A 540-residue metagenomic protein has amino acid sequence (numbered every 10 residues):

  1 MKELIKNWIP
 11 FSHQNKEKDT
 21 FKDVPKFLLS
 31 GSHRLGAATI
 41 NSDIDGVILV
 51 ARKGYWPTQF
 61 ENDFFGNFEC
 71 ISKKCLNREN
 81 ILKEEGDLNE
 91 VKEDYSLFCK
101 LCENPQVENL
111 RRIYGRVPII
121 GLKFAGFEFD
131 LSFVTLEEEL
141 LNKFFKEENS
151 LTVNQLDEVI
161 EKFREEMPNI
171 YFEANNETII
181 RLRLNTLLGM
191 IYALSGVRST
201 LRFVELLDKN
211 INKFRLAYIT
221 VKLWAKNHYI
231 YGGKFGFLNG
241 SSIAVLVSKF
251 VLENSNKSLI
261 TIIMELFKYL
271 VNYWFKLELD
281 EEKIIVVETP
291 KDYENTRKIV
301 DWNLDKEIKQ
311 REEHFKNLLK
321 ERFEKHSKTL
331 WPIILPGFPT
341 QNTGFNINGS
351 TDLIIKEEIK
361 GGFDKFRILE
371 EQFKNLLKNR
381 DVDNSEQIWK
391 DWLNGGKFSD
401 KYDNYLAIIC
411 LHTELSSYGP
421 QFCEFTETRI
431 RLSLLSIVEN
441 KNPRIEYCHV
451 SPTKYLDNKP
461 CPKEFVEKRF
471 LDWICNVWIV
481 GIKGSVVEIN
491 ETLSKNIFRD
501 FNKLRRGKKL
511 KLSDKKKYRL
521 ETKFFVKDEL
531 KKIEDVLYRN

Functional and structural regions predicted by a protein language model:
M1-N540: Non-catalytic helical "accessory" subdomain of NTase-fold nucleotidyltransferases
